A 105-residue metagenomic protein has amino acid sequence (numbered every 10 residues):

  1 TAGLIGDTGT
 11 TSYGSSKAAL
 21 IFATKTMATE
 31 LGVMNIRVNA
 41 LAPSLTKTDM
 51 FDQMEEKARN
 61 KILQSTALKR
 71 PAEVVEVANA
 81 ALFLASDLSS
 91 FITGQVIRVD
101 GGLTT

Functional and structural regions predicted by a protein language model:
T1-I5, L103: Active-site segment of SDR-like NAD(P)-dependent oxidoreductases
L4-T10, G32: Active-site "substrate specificity/gating" loop of NAD(P)-dependent dehydrogenases, especially the short-chain
Y13, I21, F91: Catalytic tyrosine of NAD(P)H-dependent dehydrogenase/reductases that use a Tyr as the general acid/base
S16, T24: Active-site helix of classical SDR
I21, V38, A42-Q53: Short, flexible catalytic-loop segment of classical short-chain dehydrogenase/reductase
T29-V33, S90: Alpha-helical segment proximal to the catalytic Tyr-Lys
A40, L63-L88, I92, G101: C-terminal helical subdomain
D52-T66: A short C-terminal helix-loop "cap" of Rossmann-like NAD(P)-dependent dehydrogenase/epimerase domains
